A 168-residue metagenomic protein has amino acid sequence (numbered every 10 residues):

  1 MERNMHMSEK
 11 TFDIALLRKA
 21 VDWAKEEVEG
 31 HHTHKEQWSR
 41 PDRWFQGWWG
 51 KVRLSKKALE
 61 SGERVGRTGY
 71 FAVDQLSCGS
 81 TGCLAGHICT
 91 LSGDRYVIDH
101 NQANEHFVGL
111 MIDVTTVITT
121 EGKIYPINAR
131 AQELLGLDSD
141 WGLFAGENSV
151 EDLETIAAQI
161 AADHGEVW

Functional and structural regions predicted by a protein language model:
E2-W168: Catalytic phosphate/metal-binding cores of nucleic-acid and nucleotide-processing enzymes, i.e., regions that mediate
